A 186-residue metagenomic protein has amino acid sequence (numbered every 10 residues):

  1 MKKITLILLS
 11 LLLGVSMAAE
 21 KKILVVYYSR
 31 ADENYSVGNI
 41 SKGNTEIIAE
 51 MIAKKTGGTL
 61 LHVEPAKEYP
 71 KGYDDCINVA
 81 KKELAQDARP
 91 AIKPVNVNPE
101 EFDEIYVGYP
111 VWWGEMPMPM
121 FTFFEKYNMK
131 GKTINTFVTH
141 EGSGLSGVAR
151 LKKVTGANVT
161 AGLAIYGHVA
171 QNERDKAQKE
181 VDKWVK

Functional and structural regions predicted by a protein language model:
M1-I4: Positively charged n-region of N-terminal signal peptides that target proteins for export
L9-M17: Hydrophobic h-region of N-terminal signal peptides that target proteins for export in Gram-negative bacteria
A19-F102, K179-K186: N-terminal beta1-alpha1-beta2 submodule of the flavodoxin-like/Rossmannoid cofactor-binding fold
E33-N39, V107-P110, N135-E141, G167-Q171: Second-shell loop/turn segments in exported
G38-K42, W113, P117, E141-G144 (+2 more regions): Solvent-exposed, acidic/flexible segments
G57-T59, N158-A161: Conserved beta-strand segments of alpha/beta enzyme cores
P70-N158: Helix-loop-strand module that forms the ligand-binding subsite of alpha/beta enzymes
T160-K186: Glycine-rich phosphate/pyrophosphate-binding loop and the adjoining helix
